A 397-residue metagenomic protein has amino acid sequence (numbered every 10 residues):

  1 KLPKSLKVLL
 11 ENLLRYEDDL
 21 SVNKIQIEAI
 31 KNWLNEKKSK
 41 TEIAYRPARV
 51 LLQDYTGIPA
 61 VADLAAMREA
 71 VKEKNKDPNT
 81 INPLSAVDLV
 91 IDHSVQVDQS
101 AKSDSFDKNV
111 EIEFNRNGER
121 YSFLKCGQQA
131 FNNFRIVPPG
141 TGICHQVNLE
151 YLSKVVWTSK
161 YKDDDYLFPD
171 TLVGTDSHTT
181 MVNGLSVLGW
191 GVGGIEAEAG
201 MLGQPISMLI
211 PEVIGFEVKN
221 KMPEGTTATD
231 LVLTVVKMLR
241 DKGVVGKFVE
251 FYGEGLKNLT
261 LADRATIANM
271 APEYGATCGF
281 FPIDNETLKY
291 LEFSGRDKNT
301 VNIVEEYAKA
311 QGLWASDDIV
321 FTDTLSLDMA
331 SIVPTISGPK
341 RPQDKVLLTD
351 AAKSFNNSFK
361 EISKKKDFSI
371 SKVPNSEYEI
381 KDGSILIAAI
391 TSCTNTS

Functional and structural regions predicted by a protein language model:
K1-S397: Fe-S-dependent hydro-lyases/dehydratases of central metabolism
